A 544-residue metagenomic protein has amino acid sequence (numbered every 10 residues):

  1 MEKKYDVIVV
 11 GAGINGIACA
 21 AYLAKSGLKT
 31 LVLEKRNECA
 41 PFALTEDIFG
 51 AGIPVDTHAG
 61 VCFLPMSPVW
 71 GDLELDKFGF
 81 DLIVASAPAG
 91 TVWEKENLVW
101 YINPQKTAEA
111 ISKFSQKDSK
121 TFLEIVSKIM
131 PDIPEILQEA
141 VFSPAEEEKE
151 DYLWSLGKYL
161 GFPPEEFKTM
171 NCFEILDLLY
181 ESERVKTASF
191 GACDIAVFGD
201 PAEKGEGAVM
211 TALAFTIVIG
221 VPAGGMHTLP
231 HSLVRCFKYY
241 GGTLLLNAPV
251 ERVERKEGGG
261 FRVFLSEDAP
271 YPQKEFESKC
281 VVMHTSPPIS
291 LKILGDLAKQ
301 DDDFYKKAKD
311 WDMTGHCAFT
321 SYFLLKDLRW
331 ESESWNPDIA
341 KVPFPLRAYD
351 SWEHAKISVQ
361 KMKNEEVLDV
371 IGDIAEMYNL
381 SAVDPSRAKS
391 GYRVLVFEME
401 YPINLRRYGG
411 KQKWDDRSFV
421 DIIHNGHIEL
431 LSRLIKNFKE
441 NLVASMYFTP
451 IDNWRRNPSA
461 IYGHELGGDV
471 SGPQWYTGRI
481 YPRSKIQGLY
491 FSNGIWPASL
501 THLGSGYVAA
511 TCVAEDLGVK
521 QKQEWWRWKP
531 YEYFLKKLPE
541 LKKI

Functional and structural regions predicted by a protein language model:
K3-Q138, G468: N-terminal glycine-rich phosphate/pyrophosphate-binding loop and immediately adjacent elements
M130-Y240, N247, R456, A460-V470: Active-site/ligand-binding neighborhood in enzyme catalytic cores
S182, K186-A196, G372-Y378, R433-W496: A glycine-rich dinucleotide-binding beta-alpha-beta segment and adjacent secondary-structure elements that constitute
E251-A388: Mid-domain catalytic core of redox enzymes that form a hydrophobic substrate pocket/lid adjacent to a catalytic redox
L328, E366-L368, D415-I451: Flavin-binding catalytic cores
D373, A382-N425: Glycine-rich, aromatic-lined ligand/substrate-binding cores of catalytic and carbohydrate-binding domains
G494-A514: A conserved FAD-binding loop/helix module that cradles the flavin
E515-I544: Active-site-proximal substrate-binding core of FAD-dependent oxidoreductases
